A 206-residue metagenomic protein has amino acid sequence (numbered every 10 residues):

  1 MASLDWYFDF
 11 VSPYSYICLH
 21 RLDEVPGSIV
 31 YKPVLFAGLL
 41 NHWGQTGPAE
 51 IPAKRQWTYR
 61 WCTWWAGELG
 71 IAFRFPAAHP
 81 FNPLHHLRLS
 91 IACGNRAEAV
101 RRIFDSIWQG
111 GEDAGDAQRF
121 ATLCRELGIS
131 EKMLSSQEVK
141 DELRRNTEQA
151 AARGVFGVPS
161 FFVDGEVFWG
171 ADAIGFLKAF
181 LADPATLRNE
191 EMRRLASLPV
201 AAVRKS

Functional and structural regions predicted by a protein language model:
A2-L4, Q45-T46, W61-T63, S130-L134 (+1 more regions): N-terminal start-of-chain detector that recognizes signal peptides and the immediate post-cleavage beginning
S3-W6, V30: Short, well-ordered beta-strand elements
F8, Y14-G27, R102-S206: C-terminal cap of thioredoxin/glutaredoxin-like
F10, Y14-I107, E191-S206: Structural alpha/beta surface segment adjacent to cysteine/selenocysteine redox centers across thiol/disulfide enzymes
